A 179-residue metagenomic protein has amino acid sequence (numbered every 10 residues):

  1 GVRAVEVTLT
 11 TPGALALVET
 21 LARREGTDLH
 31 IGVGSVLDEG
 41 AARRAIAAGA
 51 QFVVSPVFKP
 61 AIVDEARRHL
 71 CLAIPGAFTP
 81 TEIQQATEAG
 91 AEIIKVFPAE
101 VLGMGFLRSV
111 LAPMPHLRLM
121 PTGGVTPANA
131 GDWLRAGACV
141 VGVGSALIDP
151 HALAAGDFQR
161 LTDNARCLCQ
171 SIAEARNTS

Functional and structural regions predicted by a protein language model:
G1-R3, E25-D28, I46-V53, R68-I74 (+3 more regions): Glycine-enriched alpha-helix->loop->beta-strand junction motifs that scaffold or abut catalytic
E6: Conserved glycine-rich Rossmann-like NAD(P)H-binding loop of the short-chain dehydrogenase/reductase
L9-E39, V57-T79, L102-G124, Q159-N177: Alpha-helix-loop-beta-strand connector modules within alpha/beta enzyme cores
D38-A48, T81-A89, F106, V125-V141: Catalytic cores of alpha/beta
A42, G131-D132, P150-A152, I172-R176: Ubiquitous "structural anchor" signal
I46, R135-A136, A154-G156, R176: Generic secondary-structure boundary signal with a strong preference for alpha-helix termini
F52-E65, V96-M104, A138-R160, N164: Glycine-rich phosphate-binding active-site loops on the catalytic face of alpha/beta enzymes
I94-F97, G123-G124: Short strand-turn motif at the edge of the Rossmann-like AdoMet-binding core
